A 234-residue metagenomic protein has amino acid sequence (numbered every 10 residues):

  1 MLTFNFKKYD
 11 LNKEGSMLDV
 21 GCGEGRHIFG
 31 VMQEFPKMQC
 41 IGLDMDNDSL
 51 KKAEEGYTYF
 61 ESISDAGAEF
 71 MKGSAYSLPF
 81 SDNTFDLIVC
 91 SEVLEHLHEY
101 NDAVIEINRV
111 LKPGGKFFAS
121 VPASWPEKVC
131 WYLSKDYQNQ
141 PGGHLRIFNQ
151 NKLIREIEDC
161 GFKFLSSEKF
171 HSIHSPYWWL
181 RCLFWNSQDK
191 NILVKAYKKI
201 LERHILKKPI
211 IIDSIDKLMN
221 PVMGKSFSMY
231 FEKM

Functional and structural regions predicted by a protein language model:
T3-C130, K152, M229-E232: Conserved SAM-binding loop
T58-E61, K135-Q138, C182-N186: Short, hinge-like loop/turn segments at secondary-structure boundaries
L97, I147-F148, V222-G224: A short, basic/aromatic alpha-helical/loop segment that forms part of the nucleotidyl-sugar donor-binding site
P122-R146, R155-E156: Short, glycine-/aromatic-enriched active-site segment of Class I SAM-dependent methyltransferases
Y132, H171-M234: A C-terminal cap/extension of S-adenosyl-L-methionine-dependent methyltransferases that defines the acceptor-substrate
E156-F162: A structural motif corresponding to the C-terminal end of an alpha-helix and its immediate exit/capping segment
F162-S172: Conserved S-adenosyl-L-methionine
